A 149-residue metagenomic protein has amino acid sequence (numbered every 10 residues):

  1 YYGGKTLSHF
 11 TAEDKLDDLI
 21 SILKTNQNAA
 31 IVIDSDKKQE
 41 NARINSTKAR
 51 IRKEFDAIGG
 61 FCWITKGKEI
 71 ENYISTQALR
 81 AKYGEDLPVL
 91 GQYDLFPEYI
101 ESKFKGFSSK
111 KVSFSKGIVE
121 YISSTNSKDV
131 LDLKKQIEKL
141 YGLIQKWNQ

Functional and structural regions predicted by a protein language model:
Y1-Q149: Acidic, divalent-metal-binding catalytic cores of TOPRIM and closely related two-metal-ion phosphodiester/pyrophosphate
